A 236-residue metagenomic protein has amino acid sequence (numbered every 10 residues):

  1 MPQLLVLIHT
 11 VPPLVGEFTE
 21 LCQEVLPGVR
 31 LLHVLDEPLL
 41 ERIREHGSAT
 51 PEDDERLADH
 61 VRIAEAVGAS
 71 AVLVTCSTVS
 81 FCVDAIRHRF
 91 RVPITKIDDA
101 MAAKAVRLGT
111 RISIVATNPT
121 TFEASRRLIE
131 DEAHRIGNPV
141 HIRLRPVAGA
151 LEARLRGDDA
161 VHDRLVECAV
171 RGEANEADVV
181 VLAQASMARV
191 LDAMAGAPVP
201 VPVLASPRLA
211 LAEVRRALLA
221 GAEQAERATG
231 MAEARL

Functional and structural regions predicted by a protein language model:
M1-L236: Non-catalytic structural scaffold of enzyme domains
